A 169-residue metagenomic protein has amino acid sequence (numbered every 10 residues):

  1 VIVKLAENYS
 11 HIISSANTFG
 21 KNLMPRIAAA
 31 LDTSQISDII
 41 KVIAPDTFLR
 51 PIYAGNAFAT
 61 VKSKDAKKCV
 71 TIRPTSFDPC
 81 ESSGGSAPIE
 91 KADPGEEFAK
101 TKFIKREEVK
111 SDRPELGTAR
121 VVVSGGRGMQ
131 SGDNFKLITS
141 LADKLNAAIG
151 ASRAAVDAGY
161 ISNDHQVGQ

Functional and structural regions predicted by a protein language model:
V1-Q169: N-terminal glycine-rich FAD/FM-binding segment characteristic of electron-transfer flavoproteins
